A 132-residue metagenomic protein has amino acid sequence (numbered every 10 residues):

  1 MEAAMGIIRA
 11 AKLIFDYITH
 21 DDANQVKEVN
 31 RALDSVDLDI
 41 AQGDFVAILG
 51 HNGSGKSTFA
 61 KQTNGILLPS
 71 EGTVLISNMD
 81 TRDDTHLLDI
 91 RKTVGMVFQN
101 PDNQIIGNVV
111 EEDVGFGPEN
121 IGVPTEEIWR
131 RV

Functional and structural regions predicted by a protein language model:
I18-D22, D84, G115-E126: ABC-type ATPase nucleotide-binding domains, specifically the catalytic core motifs of the NBD
L49-H51: The feature captures the beta-strand-to-loop junction immediately N-terminal to the Walker
N64: Helix-to-loop junction immediately C-terminal to a conserved catalytic motif
G72-R82, I90: Conserved ABC transporter NBD signature motif
D102, N108-E119, W129: Short helical segment in ABC ATPase nucleotide-binding domains corresponding to the A-loop/adjacent helical element
